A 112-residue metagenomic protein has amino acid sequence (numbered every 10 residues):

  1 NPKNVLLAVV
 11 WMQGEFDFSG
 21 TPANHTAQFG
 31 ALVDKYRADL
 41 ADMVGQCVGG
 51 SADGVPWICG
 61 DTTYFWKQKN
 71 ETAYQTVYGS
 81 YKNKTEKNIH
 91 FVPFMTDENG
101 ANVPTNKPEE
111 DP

Functional and structural regions predicted by a protein language model:
N1-P112: Cell-envelope and extracellular/periplasmic
